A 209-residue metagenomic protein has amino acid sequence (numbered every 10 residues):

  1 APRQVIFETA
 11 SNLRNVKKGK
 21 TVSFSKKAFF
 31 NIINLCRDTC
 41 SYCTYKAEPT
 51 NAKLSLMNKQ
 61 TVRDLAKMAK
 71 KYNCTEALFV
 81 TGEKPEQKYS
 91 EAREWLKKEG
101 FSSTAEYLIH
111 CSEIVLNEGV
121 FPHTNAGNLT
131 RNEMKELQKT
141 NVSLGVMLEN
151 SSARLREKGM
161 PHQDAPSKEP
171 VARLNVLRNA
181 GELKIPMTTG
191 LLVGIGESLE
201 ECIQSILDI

Functional and structural regions predicted by a protein language model:
A1-S23: An N-cap/entry alpha-helix motif that binds or orients negatively charged groups
P2, A28, I32, Y107: Conserved acidic
Q4-V5, I32-C36, M134-K135: Short, solvent-exposed polar/charged micro-motifs at secondary-structure junctions
S11-L13, A28-N31, E133: Short secondary-structure capping/turn segments at boundaries of alpha-helices and beta-strands
V22-T61, K84: Canonical Radical SAM [4Fe-4S] cluster-binding loop centered on the CxxxCxxC motif and its immediate flanking residues
P49-I209: Conserved Radical SAM active-site core
